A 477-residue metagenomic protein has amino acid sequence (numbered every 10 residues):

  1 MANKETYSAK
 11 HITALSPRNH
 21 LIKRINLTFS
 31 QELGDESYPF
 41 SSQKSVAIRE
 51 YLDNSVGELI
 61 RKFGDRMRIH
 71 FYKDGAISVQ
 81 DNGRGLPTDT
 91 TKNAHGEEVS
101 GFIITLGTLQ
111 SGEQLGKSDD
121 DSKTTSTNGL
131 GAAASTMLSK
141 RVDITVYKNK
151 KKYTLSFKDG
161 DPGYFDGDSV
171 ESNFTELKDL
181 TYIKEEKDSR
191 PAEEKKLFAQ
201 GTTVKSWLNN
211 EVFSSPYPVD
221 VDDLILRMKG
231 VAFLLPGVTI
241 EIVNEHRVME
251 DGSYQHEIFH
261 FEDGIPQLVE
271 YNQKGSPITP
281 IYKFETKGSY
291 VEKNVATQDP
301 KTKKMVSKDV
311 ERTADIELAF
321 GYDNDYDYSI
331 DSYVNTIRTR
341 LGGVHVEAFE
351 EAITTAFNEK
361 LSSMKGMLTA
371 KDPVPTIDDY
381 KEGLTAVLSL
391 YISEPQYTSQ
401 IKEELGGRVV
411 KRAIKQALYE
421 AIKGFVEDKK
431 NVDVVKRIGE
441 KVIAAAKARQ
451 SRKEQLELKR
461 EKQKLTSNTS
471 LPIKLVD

Functional and structural regions predicted by a protein language model:
M1-H11, E36, S41-R49, G57-N82 (+8 more regions): GHKL-family ATPase ATP-binding module
P17-R18: Alpha-helix capping/hinge segments and adjacent helical runs
I25-P39, Q114-L115: Structural recognition of short helix-loop-helix hairpins that underlie histone-fold modules
G85-D89: A short glycine-centered beta->alpha linker in the GHKL/HATPase_c
K92-A94: Short Gly/aromatic-enriched secondary-structure transition segments
